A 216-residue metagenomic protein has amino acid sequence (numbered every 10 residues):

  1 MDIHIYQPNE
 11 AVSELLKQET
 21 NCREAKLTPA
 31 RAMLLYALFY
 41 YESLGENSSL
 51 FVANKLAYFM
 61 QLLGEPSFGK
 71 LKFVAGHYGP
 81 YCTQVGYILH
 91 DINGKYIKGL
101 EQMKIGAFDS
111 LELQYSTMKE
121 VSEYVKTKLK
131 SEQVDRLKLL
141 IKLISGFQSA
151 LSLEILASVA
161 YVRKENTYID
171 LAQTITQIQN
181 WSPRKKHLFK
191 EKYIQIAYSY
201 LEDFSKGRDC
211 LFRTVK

Functional and structural regions predicted by a protein language model:
M1-K216: Domain-edge interaction signal
